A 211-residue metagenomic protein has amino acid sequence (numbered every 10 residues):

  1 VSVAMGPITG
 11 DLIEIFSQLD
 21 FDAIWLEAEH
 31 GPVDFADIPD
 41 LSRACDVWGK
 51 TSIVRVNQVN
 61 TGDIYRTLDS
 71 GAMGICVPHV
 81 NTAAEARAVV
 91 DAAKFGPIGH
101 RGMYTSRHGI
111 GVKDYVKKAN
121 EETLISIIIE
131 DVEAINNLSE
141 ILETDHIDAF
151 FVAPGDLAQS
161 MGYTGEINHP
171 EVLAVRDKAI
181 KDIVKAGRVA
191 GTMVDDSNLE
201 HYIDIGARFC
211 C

Functional and structural regions predicted by a protein language model:
V1-N60, D91, I125, T144-I147: Conserved N-terminal beta1-alpha1 strand-loop-helix module at the mouth
V1-V3, I24-L26, S52-V56, I75-V77 (+4 more regions): Hydrophobic faces of well-ordered beta-strands that scaffold small-molecule active sites in alpha/beta enzyme cores
D11-Q18, V59-M73, V77, A84-A86 (+2 more regions): Catalytic cores of alpha/beta
H30-D34, N60-T61, T82, V132-I135 (+3 more regions): Short, small-residue-enriched loops and turns at beta-alpha junctions that line or gate enzyme active sites
D34-D69, D91-I98, K117-E121, N168-T192: Alpha-helix-loop-beta-strand connector modules within alpha/beta enzyme cores
G62, A72-A149, P154-Q159: Conserved anion-binding
R101-R107, G111, T123, I129-E133 (+1 more regions): C-terminal alpha-helical cap/extension of soluble enzyme domains
